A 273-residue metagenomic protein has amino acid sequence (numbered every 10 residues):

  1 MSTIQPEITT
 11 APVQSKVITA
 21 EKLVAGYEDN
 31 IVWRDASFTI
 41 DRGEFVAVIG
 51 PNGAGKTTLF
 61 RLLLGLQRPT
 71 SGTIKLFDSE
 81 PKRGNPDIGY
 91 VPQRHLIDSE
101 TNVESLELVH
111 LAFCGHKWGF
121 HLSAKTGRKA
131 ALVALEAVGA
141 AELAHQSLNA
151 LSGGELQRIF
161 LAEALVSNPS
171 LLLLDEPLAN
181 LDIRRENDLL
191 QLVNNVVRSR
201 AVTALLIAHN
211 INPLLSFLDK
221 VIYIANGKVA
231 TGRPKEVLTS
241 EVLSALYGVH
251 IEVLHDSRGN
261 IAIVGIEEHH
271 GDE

Functional and structural regions predicted by a protein language model:
L64: Helix-to-loop junction immediately C-terminal to a conserved catalytic motif
G72-P86: Conserved ABC transporter NBD signature motif
A124-L143: Conserved ABC ATPase "signature" region
S147-L151, E155: Conserved ABC ATPase signature
N168: Conserved catalytic motifs of ABC-family nucleotide-binding domains
L172-E176: Catalytic Walker B motif of ABC-type/P-loop ATPase nucleotide-binding domains
L246-E273: ABC ATPase nucleotide-binding domains
